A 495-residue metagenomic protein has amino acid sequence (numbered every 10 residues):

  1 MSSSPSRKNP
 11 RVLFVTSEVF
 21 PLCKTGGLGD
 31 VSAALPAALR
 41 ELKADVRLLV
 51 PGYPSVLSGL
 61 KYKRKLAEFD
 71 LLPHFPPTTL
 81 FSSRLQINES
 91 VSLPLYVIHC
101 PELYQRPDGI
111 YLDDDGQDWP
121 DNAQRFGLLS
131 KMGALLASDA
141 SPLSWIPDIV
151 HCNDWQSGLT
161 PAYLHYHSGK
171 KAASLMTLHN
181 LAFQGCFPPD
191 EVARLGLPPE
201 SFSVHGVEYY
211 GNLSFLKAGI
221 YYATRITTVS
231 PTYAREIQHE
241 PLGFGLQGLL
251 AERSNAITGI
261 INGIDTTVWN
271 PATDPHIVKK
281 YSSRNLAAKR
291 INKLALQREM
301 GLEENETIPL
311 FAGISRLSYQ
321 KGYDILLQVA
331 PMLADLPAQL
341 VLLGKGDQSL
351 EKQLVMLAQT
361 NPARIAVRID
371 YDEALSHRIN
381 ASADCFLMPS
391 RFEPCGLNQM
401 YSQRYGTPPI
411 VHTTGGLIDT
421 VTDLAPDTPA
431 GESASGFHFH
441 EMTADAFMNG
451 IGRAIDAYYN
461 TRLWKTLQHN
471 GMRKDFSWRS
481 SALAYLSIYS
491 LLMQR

Functional and structural regions predicted by a protein language model:
M1-R495: Catalytic cores of nucleotide-sugar-dependent glycosyltransferases that transfer UDP/GDP/TDP-activated
